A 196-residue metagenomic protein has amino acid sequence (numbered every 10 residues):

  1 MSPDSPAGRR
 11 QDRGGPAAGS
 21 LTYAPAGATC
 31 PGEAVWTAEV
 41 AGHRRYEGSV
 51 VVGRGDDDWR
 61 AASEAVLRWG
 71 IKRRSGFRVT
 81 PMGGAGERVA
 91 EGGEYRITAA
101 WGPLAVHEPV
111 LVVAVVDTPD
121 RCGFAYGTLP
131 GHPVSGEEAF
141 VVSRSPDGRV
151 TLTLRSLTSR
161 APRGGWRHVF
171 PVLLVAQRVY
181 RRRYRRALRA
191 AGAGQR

Functional and structural regions predicted by a protein language model:
M1-T98: Hydrophobic ligand-binding cavity/cleft-lining segments
P3, Q11-A17, R163-R196: A conserved amphipathic terminal alpha-helix motif
Y46-G48, I97, E108, F124 (+1 more regions): Hydrophobic residues positioned within well-ordered beta-strands of beta-sheet architectures
G48, L154-S156, Y184: A structural signal for short, well-ordered beta-strand segments
R60-I71, G131, D147, R186 (+1 more regions): Short, intrinsically disordered, mixed-charge
E91-Y95, D120-Y126, V150-R155: A short hydrophobic beta-strand element
G102-D147: Hydrophobic-ligand binding "helix-grip"
T128-V175: Beta-strand/loop substructures that line and gate deep hydrophobic ligand-binding cavities in soluble
